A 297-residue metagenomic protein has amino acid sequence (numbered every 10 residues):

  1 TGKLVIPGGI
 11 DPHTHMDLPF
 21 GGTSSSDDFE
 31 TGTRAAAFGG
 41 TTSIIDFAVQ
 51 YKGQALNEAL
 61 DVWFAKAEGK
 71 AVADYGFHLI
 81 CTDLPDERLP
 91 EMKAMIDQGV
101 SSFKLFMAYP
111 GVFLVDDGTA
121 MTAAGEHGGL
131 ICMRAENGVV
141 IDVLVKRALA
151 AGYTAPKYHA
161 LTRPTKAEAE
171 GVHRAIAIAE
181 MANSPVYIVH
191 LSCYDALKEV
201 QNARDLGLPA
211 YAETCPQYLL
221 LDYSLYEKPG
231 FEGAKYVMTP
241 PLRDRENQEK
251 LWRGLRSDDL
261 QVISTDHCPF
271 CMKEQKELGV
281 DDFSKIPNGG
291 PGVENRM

Functional and structural regions predicted by a protein language model:
K3-K70, E87: Metal-associated gating/positioning segment near the N- to mid-region
I6, N57-D74, M121-M133, N295-M297: Alpha-helix-loop-beta-strand connector modules within alpha/beta enzyme cores
P12-D27, A48-Q50, D74-E87, M107 (+2 more regions): Active-site mouth loops of central-metabolism enzymes
F20-T23, P110-L114, E274-Q275: Glycine/threonine-rich flexible loop motifs
D28, G32, G40, G171 (+2 more regions): Catalytic-loop motifs flanking and including active-site residues across diverse enzymes
T41-S43, A73, S101, Q261: Short acidic/polar active-site loop segments enriched in Thr and Asp
E87-I263, C268, G279: Histidine/acidic residue-rich metal-binding segments in metalloenzymes
E168, D281-M297: Gly/Ser/Thr-rich active-site loops/lids in small-molecule metabolic enzymes that frequently grip phosphoryl groups
